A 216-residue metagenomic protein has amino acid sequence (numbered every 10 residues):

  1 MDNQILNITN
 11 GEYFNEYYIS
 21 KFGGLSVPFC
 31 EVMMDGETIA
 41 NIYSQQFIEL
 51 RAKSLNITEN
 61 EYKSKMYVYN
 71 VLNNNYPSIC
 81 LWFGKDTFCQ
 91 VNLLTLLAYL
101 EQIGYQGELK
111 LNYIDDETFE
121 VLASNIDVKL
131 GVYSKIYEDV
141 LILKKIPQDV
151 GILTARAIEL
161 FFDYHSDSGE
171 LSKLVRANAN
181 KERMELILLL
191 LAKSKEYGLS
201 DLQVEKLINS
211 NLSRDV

Functional and structural regions predicted by a protein language model:
M1-N60: A structured, charge-rich N-terminal accessory region that forms the first stable segment of a protein and links
I8, S78-F88: Acidic beta-strand-to-loop metal/phosphate-binding motif
E16-S20, T38-I39, C89-L97, V121-L122: A short acidic (Asp/Glu
F22-V27, Y99-L111, K195-Y197, S213-D215: Structural alpha-beta junctions
L55-V71: Glycine-rich, highly charged phosphate/nucleotide-binding loops
I79-C80, L96-L97, E101-E138: Nuclease catalytic cores that cleave nucleic-acid phosphodiester bonds, predominantly acidic two-metal-ion
V121-L189: A conserved mid-domain beta-alpha-beta active-site/ligand-binding segment of alpha/beta enzyme cores
K173-L174, N178, I187, L191-V216: Charge-enriched amphipathic alpha-helical scaffolds
